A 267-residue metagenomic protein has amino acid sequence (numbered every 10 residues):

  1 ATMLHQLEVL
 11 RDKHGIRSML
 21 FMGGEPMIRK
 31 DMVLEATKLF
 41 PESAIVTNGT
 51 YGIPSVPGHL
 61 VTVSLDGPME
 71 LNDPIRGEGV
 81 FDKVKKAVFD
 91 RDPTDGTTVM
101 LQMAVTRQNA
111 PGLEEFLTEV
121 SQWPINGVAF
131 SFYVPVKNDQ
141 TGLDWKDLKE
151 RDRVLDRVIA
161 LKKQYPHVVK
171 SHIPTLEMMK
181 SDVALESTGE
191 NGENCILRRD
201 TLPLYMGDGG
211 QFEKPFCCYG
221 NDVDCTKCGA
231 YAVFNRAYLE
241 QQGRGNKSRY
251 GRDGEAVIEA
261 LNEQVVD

Functional and structural regions predicted by a protein language model:
A1-S55, G251-A260: Conserved alpha-helical substructure of the radical SAM core
H14, V56, W123, V223: Structured loop/turn residues at beta-strand edges in well-structured enzyme cores
G23, T47, L65, F132 (+1 more regions): Residues that line or immediately flank small-molecule/substrate-binding pockets and catalytic motifs
P26-R29, N109-A110, L202: Alpha-helix N-cap/loop-to-helix initiation residues
K30-V33, P54-V56, N72-D73, Q140 (+1 more regions): Short glycine-/acidic-enriched loop or helix-start segments at secondary-structure transitions that form or flank
H59, S64, E70-I196, M206-G209 (+2 more regions): Radical SAM enzyme [4Fe-4S]-AdoMet core and its adjacent flexible, acidic and glycine-rich loops/tails across
C195-D267: Flexible mid-to-C-terminal extensions adjoining Fe-S/redox cofactors in radical SAM and related proteins
